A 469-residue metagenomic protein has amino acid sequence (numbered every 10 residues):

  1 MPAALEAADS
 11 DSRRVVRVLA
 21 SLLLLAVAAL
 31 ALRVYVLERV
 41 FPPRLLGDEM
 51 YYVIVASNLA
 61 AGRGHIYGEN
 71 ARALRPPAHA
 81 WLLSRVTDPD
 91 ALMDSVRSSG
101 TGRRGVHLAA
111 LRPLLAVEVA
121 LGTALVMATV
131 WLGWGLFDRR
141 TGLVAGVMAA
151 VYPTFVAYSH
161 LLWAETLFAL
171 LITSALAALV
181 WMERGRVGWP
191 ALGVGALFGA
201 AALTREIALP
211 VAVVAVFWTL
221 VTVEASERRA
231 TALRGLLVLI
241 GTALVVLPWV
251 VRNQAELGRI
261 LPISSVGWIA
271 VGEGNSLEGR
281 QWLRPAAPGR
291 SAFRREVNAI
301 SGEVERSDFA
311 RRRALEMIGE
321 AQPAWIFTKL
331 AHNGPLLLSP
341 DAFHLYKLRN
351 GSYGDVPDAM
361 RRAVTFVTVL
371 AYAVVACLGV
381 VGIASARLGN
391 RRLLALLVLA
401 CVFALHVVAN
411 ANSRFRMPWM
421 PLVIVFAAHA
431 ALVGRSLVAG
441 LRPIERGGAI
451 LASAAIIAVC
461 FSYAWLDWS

Functional and structural regions predicted by a protein language model:
A4-E6, W181, V211-A243, V425 (+1 more regions): Perimembrane helix-loop-helix junctions
A26-L32, A145-P153, A177, F198 (+1 more regions): Short helix- or helix-capping micro-motifs that position conserved polar/aromatic residues at function-defining sites
A29, V34-G68, R72-A73, R234-D308: Juxtamembrane membrane-water interface segments immediately following transmembrane helices in multi-pass
A61-R112, A286-I383: Lumenal/periplasmic acceptor-binding loop at the mouth of the active site in multi-pass, GT-C-fold membrane enzymes
S95-R104, L108, T129-V151, A169-L170 (+4 more regions): Transmembrane-helix signature of polytopic, membrane-embedded enzymes that assemble or transfer cell-envelope glycans
P113-F137, S174, A178, C377-V381: Transmembrane-helix motifs of polytopic, lipid-linked glycan transferases
T154, H160-F168, T204: Short acidic/glycine- and proline-prone juxtamembrane loop motifs at membrane-interface regions of multi-pass membrane
A175-A191, L197, A201, T219-S226 (+1 more regions): Membrane-interface transmembrane helices that cradle and orient dolichyl/undecaprenyl
